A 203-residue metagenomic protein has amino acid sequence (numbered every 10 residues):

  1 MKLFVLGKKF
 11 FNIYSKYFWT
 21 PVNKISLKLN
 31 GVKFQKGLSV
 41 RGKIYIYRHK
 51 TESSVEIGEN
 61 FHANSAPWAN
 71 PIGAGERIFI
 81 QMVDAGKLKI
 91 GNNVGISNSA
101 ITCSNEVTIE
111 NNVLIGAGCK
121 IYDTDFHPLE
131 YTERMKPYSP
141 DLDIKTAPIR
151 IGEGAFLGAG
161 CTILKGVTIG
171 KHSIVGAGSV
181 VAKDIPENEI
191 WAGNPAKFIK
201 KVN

Functional and structural regions predicted by a protein language model:
M1-Y122, G152-G154, I163, K171 (+2 more regions): Domain-scale signature associated with acetyltransferase and cell-envelope carbohydrate enzymes
F79-V83, K136-I149: A short acidic, glycine-rich active-site loop that binds or catalyzes chemistry on phosphate/adenosine moieties
E110-D143: Histidine/lysine/aspartate-rich catalytic loop segments that bind and position anionic ligands
T124-E133, I169-H172, P186-N188: Short conserved catalytic/interaction loops centered on acidic-Pro-aromatic/His motifs
P148-I149, G166-V167, A182, N188: A short, glycine- and basic residue-enriched loop/turn that sits immediately adjacent to a domain's principal
